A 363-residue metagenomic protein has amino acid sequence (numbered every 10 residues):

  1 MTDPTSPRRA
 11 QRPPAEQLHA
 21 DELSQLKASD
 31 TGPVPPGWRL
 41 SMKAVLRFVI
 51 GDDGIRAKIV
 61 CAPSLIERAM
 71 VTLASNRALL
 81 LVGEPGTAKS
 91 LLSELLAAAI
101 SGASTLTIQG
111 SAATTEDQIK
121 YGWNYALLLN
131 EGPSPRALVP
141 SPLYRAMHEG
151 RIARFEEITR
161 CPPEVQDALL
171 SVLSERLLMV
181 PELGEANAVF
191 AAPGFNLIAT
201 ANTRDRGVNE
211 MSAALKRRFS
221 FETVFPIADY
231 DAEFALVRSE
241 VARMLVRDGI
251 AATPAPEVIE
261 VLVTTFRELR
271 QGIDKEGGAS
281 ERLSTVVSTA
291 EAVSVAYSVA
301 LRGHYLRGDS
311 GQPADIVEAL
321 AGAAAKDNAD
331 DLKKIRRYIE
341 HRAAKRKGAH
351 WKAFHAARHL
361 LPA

Functional and structural regions predicted by a protein language model:
T2-D248: AAA+ P-loop NTPase catalytic core and its hallmark functional loops
R8-H19, A251, A255-V258, L262 (+2 more regions): Intrinsic-disorder-associated interaction segments
A44, P142, A232, L236 (+5 more regions): Exposed alpha-helical structural elements
P63, F234, V241-P313: Conserved AAA+ ATPase small/helical "lid" subdomain
A69, L262, A319-L320: Short alpha-helical scaffolding segments that buttress acidic/His motifs in well-ordered protein cores
L92, E268, G322-K326: A short structural micro-motif
V172, T265, E318-A319: Short acidic/histidine-centered micro-motifs embedded in hydrophobic/aromatic stretches that mark compact functional
H304-A363: C-terminal engagement/docking regions of AAA+ P-loop ATPases
